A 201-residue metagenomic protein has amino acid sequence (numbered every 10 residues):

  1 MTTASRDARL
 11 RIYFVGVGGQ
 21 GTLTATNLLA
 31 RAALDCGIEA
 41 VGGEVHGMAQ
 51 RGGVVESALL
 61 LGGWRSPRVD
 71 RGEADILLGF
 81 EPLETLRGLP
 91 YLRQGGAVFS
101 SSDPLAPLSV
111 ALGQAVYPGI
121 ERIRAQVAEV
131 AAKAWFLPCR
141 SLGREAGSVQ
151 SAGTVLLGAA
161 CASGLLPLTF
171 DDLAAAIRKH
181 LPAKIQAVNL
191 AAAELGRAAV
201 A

Functional and structural regions predicted by a protein language model:
T2-A201: Active-site cofactor/cluster-binding pocket
